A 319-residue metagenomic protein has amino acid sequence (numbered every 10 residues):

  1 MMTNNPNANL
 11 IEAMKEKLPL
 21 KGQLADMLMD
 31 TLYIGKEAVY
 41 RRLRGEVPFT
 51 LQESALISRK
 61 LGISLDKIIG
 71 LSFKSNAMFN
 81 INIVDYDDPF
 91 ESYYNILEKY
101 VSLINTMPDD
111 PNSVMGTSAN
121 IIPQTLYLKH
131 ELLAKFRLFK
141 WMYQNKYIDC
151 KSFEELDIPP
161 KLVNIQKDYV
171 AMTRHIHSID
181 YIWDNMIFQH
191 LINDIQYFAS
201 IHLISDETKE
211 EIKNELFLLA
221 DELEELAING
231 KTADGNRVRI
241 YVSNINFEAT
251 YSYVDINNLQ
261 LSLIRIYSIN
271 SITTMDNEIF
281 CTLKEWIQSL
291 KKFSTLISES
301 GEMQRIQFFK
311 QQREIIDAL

Functional and structural regions predicted by a protein language model:
M1-P6, G35-Y40, L126-R137, C150-Q166: Charged, low-complexity, helix/coiled-coil-prone segments
M1-V84: Basic, Lys/Arg-rich alpha-helical nucleic-acid-recognition elements, primarily the DNA-binding modules of transcription
N4, L18, F90, D206-K213: Generic detection of long, well-ordered alpha-helical segments
N9, M27, A38, P89-K99 (+2 more regions): Exposed alpha-helical structural elements
K17, K21, I104-M107, P111 (+1 more regions): Short secondary-structure junctions and interdomain/linker hinges
K74-K151: Helix-turn-helix/homeodomain-like alpha-helical modules used for DNA recognition and transcription-factor dimerization
F139-F309: Hydrophobic protein-protein interaction segments
